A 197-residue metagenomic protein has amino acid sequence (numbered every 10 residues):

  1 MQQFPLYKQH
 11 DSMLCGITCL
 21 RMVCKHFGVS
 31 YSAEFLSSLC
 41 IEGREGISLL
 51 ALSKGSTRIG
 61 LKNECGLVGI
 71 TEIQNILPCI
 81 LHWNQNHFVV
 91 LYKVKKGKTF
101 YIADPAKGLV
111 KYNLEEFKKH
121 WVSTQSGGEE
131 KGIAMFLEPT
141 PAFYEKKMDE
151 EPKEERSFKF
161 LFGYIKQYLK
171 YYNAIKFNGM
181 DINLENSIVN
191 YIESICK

Functional and structural regions predicted by a protein language model:
M1, N86, K166-K170, Y191 (+1 more regions): Polar low-complexity intrinsically disordered regions
M1-V68, N75-L77, H82-F88: Cysteine-nucleophile protease catalytic domains, especially the papain-like/related folds used in DUB/UBL proteases
Q2-Q3, I41, A142-Y144, N178 (+1 more regions): A broad detector of the eukaryotic-type serine/threonine protein kinase catalytic domain
M13, V29, E151-E154, N190: Generic alpha-helical segment signature
I17-C19, C40-I47, S53, I73-N84 (+1 more regions): Noncatalytic regulatory segments and standalone regulatory/sensor domains
Y31, K93, N190-E193: Aromatic-residue detector
N173-K197: Transmembrane helix-loop-helix hairpins at lipid-water interfaces of multipass membrane proteins, especially the type-1
